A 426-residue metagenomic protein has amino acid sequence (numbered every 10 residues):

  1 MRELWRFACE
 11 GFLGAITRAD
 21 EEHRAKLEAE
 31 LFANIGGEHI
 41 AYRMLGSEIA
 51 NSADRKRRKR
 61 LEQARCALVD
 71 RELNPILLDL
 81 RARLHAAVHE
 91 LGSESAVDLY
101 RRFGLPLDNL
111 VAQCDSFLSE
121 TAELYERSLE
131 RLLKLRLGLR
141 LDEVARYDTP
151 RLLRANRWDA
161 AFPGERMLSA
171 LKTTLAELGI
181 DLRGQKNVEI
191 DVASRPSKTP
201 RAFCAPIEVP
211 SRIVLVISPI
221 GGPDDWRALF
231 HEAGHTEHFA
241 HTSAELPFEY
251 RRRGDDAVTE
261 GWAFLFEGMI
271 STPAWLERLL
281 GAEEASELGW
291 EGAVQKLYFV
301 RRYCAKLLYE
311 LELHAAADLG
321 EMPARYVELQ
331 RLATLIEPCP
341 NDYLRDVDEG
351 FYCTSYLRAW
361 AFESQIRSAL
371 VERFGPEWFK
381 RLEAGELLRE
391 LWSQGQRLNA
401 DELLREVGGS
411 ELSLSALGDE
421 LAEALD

Functional and structural regions predicted by a protein language model:
M1-E123, S128-N156, W378, Q394-G408 (+1 more regions): A well-structured
D115-L124, T242, R253-L288: Post-HExxH zinc-binding segment in Zn-dependent metallohydrolases
E143-D148, R201-R212, A233-S243, R278-A285 (+1 more regions): Active-site-adjacent bridging/hinge elements
A155-V209: Auxiliary, metal-adjacent structural segments of Zn-dependent hydrolase domains
D159-P163, I213-L229: Short pre-active-site segment immediately N-terminal to the catalytic Zn-binding motif
I220-S243, E260-F264: Active-site recognition of the HExxH zinc-binding catalytic motif
E249-W262, V294, Y298, D348-R358: Active-site metal-coordination segments of metallo-dependent hydrolases
E287, V300-Y303, L307-D426: C-terminal, non-catalytic "cap/extension" segments appended to globular domains
